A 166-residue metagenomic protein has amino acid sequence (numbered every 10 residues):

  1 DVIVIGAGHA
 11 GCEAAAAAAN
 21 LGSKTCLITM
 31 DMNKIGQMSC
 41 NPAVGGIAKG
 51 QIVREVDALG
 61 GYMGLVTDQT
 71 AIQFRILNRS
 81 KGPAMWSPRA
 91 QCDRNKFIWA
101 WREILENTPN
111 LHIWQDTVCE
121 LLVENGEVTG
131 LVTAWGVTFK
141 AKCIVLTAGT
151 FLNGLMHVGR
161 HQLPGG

Functional and structural regions predicted by a protein language model:
D1, T129, K142: Conserved acidic residues
D1-A10: Beta1/beta-strand and adjacent pyrophosphate-binding region of the FAD-binding site in flavoprotein oxidoreductases
A16-E120, E124, W135, K140 (+1 more regions): Conserved N-terminal/central alpha/beta ligand/cofactor-binding core
G130-A134: Short beta-strand segments that buttress and anchor functional surface loops
